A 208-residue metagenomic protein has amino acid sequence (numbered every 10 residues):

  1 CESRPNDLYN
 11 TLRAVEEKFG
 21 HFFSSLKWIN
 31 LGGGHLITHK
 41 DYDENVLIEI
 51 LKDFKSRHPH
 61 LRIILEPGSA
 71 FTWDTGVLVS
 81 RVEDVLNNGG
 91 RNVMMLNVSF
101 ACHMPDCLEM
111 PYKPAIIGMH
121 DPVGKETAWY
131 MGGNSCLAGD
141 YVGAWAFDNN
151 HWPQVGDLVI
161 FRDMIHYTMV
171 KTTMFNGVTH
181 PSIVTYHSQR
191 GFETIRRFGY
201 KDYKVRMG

Functional and structural regions predicted by a protein language model:
C1-G89, N176: Active-site loop/helix belt of alpha/beta enzymes
I50, R62-G208: Charged (often Lys/Glu-rich) extended helix/loop segments that serve as interaction or gating elements
